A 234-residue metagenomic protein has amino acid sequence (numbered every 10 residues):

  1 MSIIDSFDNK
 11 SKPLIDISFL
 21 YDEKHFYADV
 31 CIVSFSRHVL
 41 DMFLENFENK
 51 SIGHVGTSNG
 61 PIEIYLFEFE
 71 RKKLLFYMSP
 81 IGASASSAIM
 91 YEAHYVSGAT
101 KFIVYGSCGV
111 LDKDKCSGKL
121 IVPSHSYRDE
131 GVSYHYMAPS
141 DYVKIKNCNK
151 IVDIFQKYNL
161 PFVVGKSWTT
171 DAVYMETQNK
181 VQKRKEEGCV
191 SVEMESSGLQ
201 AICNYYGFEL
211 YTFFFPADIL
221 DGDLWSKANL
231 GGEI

Functional and structural regions predicted by a protein language model:
M1-I145, N149, Y205: Metabolite-binding pocket within alpha/beta catalytic cores that recognizes anionic/polar moieties
S36, G109, W168-V173, G198 (+2 more regions): Glycine-rich beta-alpha junction loops
F67-F76, K180-E186, A228: Glycine/charged-rich beta-loop-alpha catalytic/anionic-binding loops adjacent to active sites
Y77, I103, I121, V163-G165 (+2 more regions): Hydrophobic/aromatic beta-strand patches that form the interior of the parallel beta-sheet core in alpha/beta enzyme
D129-V132, M175-T177, I219-L224: Short acidic/His/Gly/Ser-rich catalytic and metal-binding motifs that mark active-site loops of diverse hydrolases
D141-E187: Active-site rim beta-loop-alpha module in soluble metabolic enzymes
N179-Y211, F215-I219: A C-terminal functional module that forms or caps the active site or interfaces directly with catalytic machinery
L220-I234: His/Asp/Glu-rich mid-to-C-terminal helical/loop segments that flank catalytic regions of hydrolases
